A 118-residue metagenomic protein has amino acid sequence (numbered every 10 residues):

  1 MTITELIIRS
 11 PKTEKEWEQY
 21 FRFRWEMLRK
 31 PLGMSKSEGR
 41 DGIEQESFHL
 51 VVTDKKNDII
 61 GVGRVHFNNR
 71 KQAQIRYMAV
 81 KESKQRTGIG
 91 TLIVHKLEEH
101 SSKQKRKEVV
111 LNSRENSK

Functional and structural regions predicted by a protein language model:
M1-K15: Conserved N-terminal entry element of GNAT/NAT acetyltransferase domains
S10, R22-S35: Helix-loop element at the rim of GNAT/NAT acetyltransferase active sites that forms part of the acceptor-substrate
K15, R70, E115-N116: Short alpha-helical
R40-Q45: Short loop/turn motifs at secondary-structure junctions and domain boundaries
V51, D58-H66, K71-A79: Conserved beta-strand in the GNAT
V80, R86-E99: Conserved acetyl-CoA-binding loop-helix of GNAT-fold acetyltransferases
V94, S101-R114: Conserved GNAT acetyl-CoA-binding A-motif
